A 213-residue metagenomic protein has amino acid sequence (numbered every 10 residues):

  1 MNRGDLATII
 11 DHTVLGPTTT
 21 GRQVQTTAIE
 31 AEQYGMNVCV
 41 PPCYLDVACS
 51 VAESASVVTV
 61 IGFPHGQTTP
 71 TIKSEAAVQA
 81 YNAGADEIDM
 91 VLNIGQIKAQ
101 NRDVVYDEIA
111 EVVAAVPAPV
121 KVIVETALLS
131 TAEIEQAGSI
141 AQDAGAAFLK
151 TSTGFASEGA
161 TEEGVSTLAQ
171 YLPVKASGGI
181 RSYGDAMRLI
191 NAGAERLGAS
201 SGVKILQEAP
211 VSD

Functional and structural regions predicted by a protein language model:
M1-A83, Q136, I140: Conserved N-terminal beta1-alpha1 strand-loop-helix module at the mouth
L6-H12, V38-V40, S56-I61, I88-M90 (+4 more regions): Hydrophobic faces of well-ordered beta-strands that scaffold small-molecule active sites in alpha/beta enzyme cores
A7, E32, L168-A169, G198: Solvent-exposed alpha-helices and their adjacent loops that cap or buttress functional pockets in soluble metabolic
D11, A48, A80, V122 (+3 more regions): Conserved, mostly hydrophobic/aromatic
G21-R22, V40-S56, Q67-I72, G95-A115 (+4 more regions): Active-site-adjacent beta->alpha loops and helix N-cap segments on the catalytic face of soluble alpha/beta enzymes
Y34, A115-V120: A structural motif corresponding to the C-terminal end of an alpha-helix and its immediate exit/capping segment
F63-P64, N82-Q96, D143-T161, A176-A186 (+1 more regions): Glycine-rich phosphate-binding active-site loops on the catalytic face of alpha/beta enzymes
P117, A137-A146: Short, electropositive alpha-helical surface patch
